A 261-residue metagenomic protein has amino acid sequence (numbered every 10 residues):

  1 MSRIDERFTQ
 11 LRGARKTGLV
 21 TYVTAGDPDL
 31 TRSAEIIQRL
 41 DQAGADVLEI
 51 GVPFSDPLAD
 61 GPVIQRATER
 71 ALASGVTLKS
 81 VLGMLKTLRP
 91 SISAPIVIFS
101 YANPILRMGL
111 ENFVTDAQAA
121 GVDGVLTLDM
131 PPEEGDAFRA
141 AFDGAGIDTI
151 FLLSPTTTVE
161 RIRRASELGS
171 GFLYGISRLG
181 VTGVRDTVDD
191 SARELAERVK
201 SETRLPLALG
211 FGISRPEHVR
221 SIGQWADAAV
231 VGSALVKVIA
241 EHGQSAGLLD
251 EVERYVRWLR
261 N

Functional and structural regions predicted by a protein language model:
M1-L11, L30, S55-R66, A73-K86 (+6 more regions): Active-site-adjacent beta->alpha loops and helix N-cap segments on the catalytic face of soluble alpha/beta enzymes
E6-D27, G61-A67, L88-F99: N-terminal small/glycine-rich loop or linker at the start of catalytic domains across soluble metabolic enzymes
L19-V23, L48-I50, I96-S100, V125-T127 (+4 more regions): Hydrophobic faces of well-ordered beta-strands that scaffold small-molecule active sites in alpha/beta enzyme cores
T21, L40, L48-G51, A117 (+3 more regions): Conserved, mostly hydrophobic/aromatic
L30-D41, T157-L168, E202, L209 (+1 more regions): Catalytic cores of alpha/beta
A45-S55, A120-L126, P131, G175-G183 (+2 more regions): Glycine-rich phosphate-binding active-site loops on the catalytic face of alpha/beta enzymes
I147-G183: Histidine/lysine/aspartate-rich catalytic loop segments that bind and position anionic ligands
S177, R198-S201, S214-I222, V231 (+1 more regions): Expand to "…catalyze enediolate/carbanion chemistry for C-C bond making/breaking, isomerization, decarboxylation
